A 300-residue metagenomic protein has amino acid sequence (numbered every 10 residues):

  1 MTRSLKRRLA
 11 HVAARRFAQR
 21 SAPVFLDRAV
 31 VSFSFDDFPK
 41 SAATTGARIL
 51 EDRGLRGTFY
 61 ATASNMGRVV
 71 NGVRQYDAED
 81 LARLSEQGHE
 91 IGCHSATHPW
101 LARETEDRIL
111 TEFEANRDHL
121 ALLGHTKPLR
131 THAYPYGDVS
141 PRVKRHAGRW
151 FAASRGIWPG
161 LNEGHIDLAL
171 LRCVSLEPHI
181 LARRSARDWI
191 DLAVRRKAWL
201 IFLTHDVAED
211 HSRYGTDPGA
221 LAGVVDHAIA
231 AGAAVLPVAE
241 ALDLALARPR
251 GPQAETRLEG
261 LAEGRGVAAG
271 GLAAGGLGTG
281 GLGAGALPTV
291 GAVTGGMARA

Functional and structural regions predicted by a protein language model:
R3-E90, R117-Y134, D191, E209 (+4 more regions): Active-site beta->alpha N-cap acidic-glycine motif
A29-F38, H98-R103, R130, R172-I180 (+1 more regions): The substrate-binding groove and active-site-proximal loops of carbohydrate-active enzymes, especially glycoside
F38, V73-Y76, R108-A115, V139 (+2 more regions): Soluble or luminal CAZymes and related metallo-dependent hydrolases
E51-A153, I157-G160, G164-R172, K197-E209: Metal-dependent polysaccharide deacetylase catalytic core of the NodB/CE4 family, i.e., the active-site-bearing domain
D107, L176-E240: Catalytic grooves of carbohydrate-active enzymes
V174-R183, E255-L261: A polyampholytic, Gly/Pro-enriched intrinsically disordered region
L246-G264, R299-A300: C-terminal accessory extensions appended to soluble enzyme cores
V267-L287, A292: Long, intrinsically disordered low-complexity tandem-repeat segments
